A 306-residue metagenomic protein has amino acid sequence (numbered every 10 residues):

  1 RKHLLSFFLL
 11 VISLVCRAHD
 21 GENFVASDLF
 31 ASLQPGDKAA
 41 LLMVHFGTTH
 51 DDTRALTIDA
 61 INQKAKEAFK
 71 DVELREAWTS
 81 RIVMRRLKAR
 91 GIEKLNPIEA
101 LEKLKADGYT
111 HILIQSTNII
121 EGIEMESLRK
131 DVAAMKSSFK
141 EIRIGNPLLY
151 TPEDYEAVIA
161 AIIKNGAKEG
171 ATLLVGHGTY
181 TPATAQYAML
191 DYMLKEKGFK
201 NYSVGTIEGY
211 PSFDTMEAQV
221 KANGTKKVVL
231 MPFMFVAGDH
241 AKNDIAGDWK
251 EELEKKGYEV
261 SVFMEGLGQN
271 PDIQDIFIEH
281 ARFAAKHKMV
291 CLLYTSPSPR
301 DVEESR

Functional and structural regions predicted by a protein language model:
L9-R17: Hydrophobic h-region of N-terminal signal peptides that target proteins for export in Gram-negative bacteria
A40-F46, I112-T117, T172-V175, V229-V236 (+1 more regions): Short, structured motif recognition centered on aromatic/hydrophobic residues
V72-A89, V204-T215, G268-Q269: Short connector loops at secondary-structure junctions
R90-K103: Glycine-rich, highly charged phosphate/nucleotide-binding loops
L101-D154, I159, Y180, I245: Hydrophobic, ordered structural segments
N165-Y192, K200, G209-D214: Surface-exposed interaction/gating patches
P211, Q219-V220, H240-A285: C-terminal regions of proteins
Y294-P299: Conserved small/polar residues in nucleotide/adenosyl-binding loops
